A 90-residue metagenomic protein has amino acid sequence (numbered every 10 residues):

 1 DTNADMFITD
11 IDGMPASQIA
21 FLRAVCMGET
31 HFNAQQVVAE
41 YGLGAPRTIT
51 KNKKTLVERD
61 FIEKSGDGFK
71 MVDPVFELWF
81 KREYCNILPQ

Functional and structural regions predicted by a protein language model:
D1-P46: Winged-helix-like regulatory helical subdomains adjacent to P-loop NTPase cores
I19, D60, E77: Acidic, divalent-metal-binding catalytic cores of TOPRIM and closely related two-metal-ion phosphodiester/pyrophosphate
Y41-R59: Short amphipathic alpha-helical interaction segments
V57-G68: A short, conserved structural fragment
G66-L78: Accessory beta->alpha helical hairpin/"wing" motif in late/C-terminal subdomains of nucleic-acid enzymes
V75-Q90: Short, amphipathic alpha-helical interaction segments positioned at domain boundaries
